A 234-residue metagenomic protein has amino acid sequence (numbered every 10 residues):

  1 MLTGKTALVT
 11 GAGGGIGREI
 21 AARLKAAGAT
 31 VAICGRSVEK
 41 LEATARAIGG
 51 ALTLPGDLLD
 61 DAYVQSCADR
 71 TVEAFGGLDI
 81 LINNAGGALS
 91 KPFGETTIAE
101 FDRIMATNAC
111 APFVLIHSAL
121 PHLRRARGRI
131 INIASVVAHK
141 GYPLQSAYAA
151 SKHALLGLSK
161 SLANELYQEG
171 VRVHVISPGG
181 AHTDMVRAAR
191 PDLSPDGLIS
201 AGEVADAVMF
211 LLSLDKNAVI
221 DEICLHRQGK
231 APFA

Functional and structural regions predicted by a protein language model:
G13-G14: Conserved glycine-rich cofactor-binding loop
A27-A43: Conserved glycine-rich Rossmann-like NAD(P)H-binding loop of the short-chain dehydrogenase/reductase
P92-F93, E100-D102: Substrate-binding pocket helix/loop in short-chain dehydrogenase/reductase
I116, S151: Active-site helix of classical SDR
P121, N164-E165: Alpha-helical segment proximal to the catalytic Tyr-Lys
S135: Residue(s) in the substrate-gating loop at a strand-loop-helix junction that position the organic substrate next
Q168, V175-I176, T183, P191-F233: C-terminal helical subdomain
